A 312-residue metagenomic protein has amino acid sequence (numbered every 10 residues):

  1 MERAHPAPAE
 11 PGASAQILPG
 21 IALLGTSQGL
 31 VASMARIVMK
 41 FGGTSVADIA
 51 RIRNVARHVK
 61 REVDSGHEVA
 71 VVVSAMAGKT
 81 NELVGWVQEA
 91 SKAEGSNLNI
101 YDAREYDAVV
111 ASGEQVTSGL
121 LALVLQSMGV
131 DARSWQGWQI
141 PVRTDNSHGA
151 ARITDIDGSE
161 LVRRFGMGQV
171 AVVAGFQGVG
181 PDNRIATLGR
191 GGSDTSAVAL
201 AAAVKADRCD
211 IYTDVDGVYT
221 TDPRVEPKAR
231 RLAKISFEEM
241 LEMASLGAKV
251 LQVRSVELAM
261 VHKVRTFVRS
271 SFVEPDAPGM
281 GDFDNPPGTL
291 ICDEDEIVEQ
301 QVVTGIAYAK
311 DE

Functional and structural regions predicted by a protein language model:
E2-H5, P11: Intrinsic, low-complexity polybasic segments
Q16-G20, Q28: Charged/polar low-complexity intrinsically disordered segments
T26-L258: Nucleotide/pyrophosphate-binding catalytic subdomain
R36, K263, E312: Broad gene-expression machinery/nucleic-acid interaction feature
F176-Q177, V215, S270-F272, D295: A broadly conserved detector of short glycine/acidic/proline-rich loop/turn motifs that flank catalytic sites and bind
A248-R254, L258-P287: Conserved glycine-bearing catalytic or ligand-binding loops at nucleotide- and phosphate-handling centers of large
G279-E312: A conserved regulatory-domain signal marking ACT and ACT-like small-molecule sensing domains and adjacent regulatory
